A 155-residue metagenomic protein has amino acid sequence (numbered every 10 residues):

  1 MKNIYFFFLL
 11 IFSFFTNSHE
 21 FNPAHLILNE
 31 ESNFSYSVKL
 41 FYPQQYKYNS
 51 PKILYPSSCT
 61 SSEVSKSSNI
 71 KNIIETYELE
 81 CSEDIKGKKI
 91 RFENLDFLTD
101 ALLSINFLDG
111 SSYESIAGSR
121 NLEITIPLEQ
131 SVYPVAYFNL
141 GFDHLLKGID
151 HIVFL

Functional and structural regions predicted by a protein language model:
M1-K2, S32: A general marker of short, structured functional hotspots
K2-L9: Sec-dependent signal peptide recognition, specifically the positively charged N-region followed immediately by
S13-F15: N-terminal signal peptide c-region/cleavage motif recognized by signal peptidases
S18-L146: Histidine-/acidic- and/or cysteine-rich, low-complexity loops and terminal segments associated with membrane
D143-L155: Juxtamembrane transmembrane-helix termini in multi-pass membrane transport proteins
